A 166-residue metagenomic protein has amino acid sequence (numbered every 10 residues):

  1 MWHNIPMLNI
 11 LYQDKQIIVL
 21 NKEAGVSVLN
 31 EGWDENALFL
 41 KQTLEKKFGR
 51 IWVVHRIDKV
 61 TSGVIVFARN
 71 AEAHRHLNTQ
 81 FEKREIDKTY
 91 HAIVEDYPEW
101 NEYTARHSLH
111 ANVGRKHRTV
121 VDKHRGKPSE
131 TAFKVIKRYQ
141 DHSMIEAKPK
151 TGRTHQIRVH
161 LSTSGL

Functional and structural regions predicted by a protein language model:
M1-L166: RNA pseudouridine synthases
